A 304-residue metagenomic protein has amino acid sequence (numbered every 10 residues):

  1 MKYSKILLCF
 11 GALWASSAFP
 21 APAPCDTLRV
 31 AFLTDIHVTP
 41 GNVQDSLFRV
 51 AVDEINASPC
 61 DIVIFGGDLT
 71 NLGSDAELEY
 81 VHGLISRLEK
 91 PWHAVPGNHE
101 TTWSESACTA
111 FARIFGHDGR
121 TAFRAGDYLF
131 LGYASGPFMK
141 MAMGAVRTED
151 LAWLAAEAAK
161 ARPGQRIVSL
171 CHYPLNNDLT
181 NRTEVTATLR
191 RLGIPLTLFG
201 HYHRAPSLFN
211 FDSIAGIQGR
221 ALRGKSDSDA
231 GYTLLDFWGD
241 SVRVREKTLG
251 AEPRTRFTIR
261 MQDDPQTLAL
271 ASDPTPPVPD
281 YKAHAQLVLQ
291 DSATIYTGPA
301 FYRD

Functional and structural regions predicted by a protein language model:
K5-S17: Bacterial N-terminal signal peptides
A18-E79: N-terminal active-site segment of His-dependent metallophosphoesterases
D35, G67-D68, G97-N98, H172 (+1 more regions): Active-site glycine-centered loops adjacent to acidic/histidine catalytic or metal-binding residues that shape
T39-V43, L69-A76, T101-E105, L175-T180 (+1 more regions): Acidic-and-aromatic substrate-binding clefts and catalytic sites of carbohydrate-active enzymes
D75-P163, E184-L196, S207-L222, D227-W238 (+1 more regions): Extended active-site neighborhood of metal-dependent phosphoesterases/phosphodiesterases
F123, D212-A293, F301: Binuclear metal-dependent phosphoesterase catalytic core
A158-N177: Short acidic, glycine-rich surface-loop motifs adjacent to enzyme active sites
L170-N176, P195-A205: Histidine-centered catalytic micro-motifs
